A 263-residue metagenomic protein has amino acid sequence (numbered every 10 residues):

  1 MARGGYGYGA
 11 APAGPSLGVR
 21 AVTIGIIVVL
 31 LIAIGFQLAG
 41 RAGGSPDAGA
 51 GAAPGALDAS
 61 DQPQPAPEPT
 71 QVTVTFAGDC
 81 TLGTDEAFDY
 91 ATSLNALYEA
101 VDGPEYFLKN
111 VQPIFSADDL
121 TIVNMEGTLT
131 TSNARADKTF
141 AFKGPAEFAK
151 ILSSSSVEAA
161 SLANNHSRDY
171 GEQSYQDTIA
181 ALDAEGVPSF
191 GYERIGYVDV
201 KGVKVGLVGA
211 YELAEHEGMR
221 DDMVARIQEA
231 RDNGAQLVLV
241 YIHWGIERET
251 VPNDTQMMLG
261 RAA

Functional and structural regions predicted by a protein language model:
A2-G9, G14, G18-A263: Acidic, metal/ion-coordinating pockets
